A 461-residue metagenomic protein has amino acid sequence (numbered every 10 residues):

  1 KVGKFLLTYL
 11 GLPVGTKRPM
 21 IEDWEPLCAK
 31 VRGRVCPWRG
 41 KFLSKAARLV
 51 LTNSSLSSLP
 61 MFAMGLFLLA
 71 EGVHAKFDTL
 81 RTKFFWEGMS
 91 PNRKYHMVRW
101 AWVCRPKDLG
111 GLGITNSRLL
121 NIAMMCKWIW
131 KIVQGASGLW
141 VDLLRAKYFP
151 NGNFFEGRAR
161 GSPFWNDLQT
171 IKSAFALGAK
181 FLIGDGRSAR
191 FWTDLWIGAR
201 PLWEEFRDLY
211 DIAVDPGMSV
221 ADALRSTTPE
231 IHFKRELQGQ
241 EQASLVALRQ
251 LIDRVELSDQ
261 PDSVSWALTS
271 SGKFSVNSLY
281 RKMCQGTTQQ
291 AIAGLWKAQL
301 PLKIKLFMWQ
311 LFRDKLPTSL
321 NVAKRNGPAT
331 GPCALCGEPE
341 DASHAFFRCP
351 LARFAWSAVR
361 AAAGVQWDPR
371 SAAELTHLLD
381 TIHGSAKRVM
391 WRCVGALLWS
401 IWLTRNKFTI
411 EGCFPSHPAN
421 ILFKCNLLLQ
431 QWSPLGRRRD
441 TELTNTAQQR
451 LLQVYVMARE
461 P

Functional and structural regions predicted by a protein language model:
K1-P461: A helix-boundary/hinge signal
